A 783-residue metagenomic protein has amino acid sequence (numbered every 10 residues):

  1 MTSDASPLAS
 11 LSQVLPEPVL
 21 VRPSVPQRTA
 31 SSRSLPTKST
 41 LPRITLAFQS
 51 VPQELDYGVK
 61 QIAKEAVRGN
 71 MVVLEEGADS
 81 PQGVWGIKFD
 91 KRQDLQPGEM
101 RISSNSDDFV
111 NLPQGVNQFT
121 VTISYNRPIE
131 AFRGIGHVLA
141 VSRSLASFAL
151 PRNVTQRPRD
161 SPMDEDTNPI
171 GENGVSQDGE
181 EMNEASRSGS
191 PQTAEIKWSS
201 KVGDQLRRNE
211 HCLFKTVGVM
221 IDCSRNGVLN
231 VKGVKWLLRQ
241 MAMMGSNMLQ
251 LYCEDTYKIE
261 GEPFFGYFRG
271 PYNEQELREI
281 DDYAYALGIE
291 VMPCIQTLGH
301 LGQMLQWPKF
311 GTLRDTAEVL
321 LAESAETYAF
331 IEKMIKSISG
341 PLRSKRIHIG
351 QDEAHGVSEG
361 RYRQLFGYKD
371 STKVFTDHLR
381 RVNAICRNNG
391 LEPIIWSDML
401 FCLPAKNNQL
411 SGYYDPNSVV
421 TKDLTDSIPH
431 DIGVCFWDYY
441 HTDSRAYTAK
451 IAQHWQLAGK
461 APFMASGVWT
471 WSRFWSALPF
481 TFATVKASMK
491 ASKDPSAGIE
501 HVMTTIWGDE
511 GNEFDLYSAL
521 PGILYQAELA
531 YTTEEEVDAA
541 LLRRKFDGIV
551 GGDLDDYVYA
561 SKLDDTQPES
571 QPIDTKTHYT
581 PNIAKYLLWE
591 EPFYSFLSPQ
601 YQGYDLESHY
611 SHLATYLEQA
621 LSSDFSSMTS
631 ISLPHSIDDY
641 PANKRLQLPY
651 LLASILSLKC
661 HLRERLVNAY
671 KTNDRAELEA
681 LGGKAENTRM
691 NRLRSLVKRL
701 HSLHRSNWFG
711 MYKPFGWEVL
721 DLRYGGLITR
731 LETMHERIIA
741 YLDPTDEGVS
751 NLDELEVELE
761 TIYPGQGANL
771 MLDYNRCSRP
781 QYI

Functional and structural regions predicted by a protein language model:
D4, L8-G174, D178-F214, N512: Contiguous, structured surface segment used for ligand recognition
S39-P42, V291, D431-I432: Short, surface-exposed connector motifs at secondary-structure boundaries
F48-N70, S80, Q177-D178, N183 (+7 more regions): Substrate-binding groove of N-acetylhexosamine-processing glycoside hydrolases
W85-G86, T120-V121, V217-G218, I432-G433 (+2 more regions): Structural motif
K91-Q93, L298-G299, E353-G356, M399-C402: Short, internal active-site loops enriched in acidic
G115-G174, D178-R387, I394, F463-S466 (+3 more regions): Feature activates predominantly on carbohydrate-active enzymes
